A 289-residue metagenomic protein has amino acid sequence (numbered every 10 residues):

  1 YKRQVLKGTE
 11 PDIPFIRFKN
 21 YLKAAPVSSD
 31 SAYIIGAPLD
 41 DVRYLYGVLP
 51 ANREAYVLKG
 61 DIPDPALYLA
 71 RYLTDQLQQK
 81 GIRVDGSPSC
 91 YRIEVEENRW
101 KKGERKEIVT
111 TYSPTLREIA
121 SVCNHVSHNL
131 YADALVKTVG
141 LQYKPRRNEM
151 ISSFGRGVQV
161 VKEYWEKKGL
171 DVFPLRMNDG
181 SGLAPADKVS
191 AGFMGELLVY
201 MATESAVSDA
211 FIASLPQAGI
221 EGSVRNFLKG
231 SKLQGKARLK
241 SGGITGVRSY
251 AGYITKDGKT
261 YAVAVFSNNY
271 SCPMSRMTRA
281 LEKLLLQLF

Functional and structural regions predicted by a protein language model:
K2-V172: Conserved serine DD-peptidase/penicillin-binding transpeptidase domain and beta-lactam-recognizing active-site
V126, V136-F289: Small-residue-rich helix-loop
